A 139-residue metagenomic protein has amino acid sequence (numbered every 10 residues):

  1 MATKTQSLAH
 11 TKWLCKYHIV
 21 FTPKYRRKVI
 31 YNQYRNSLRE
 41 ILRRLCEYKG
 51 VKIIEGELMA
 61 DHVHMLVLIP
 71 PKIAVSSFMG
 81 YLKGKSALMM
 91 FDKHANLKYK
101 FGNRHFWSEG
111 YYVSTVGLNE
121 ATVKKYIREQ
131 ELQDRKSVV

Functional and structural regions predicted by a protein language model:
M1-S137: Basic nucleic-acid-binding interfaces
